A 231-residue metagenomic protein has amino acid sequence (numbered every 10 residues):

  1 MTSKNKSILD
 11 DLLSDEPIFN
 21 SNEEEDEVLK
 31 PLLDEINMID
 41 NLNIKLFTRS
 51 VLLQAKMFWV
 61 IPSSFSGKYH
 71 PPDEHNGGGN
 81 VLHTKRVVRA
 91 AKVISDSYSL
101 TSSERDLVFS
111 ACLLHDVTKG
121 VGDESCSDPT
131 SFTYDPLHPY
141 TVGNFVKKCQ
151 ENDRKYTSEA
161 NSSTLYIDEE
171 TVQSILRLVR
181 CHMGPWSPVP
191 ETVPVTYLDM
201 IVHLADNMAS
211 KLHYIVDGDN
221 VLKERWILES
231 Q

Functional and structural regions predicted by a protein language model:
M1-S14, E27, E151-T164, S230-Q231: Polar low-complexity intrinsically disordered regions
T2-C126: Acidic/His-rich, divalent-metal-binding segments that scaffold phosphate/diphosphate chemistry
G67-H83, R89, I94-V221: Divalent metal-dependent catalytic cores for phosphoryl transfer on phosphate-bearing substrates
D217-Q231: A glycine- and charged-residue-rich anion-binding loop/surface
